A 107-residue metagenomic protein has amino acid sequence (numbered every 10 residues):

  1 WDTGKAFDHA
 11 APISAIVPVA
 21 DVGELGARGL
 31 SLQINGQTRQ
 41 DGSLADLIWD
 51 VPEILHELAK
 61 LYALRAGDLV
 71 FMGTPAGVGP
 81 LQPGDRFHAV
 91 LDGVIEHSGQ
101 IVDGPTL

Functional and structural regions predicted by a protein language model:
W1-L61, R65, L69, G77-L107: Catalytic-core "active-site belt" of small-molecule-metabolizing enzymes, emphasizing His/Asp/Glu-rich regions
